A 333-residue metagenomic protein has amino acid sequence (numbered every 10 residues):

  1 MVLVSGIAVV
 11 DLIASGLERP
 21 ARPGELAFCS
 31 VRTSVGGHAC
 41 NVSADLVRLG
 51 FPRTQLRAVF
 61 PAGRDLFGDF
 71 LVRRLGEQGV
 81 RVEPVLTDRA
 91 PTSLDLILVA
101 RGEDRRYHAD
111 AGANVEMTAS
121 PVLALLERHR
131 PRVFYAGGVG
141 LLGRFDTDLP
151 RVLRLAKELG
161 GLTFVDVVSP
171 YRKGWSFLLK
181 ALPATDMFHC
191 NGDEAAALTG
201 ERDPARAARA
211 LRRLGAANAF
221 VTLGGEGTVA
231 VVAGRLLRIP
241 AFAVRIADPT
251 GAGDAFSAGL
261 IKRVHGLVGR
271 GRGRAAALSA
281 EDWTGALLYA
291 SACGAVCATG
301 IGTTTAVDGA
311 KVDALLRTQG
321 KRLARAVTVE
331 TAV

Functional and structural regions predicted by a protein language model:
M1, L162, M187, A217-N218: Proline-centered loop/turn at the N-terminus of a beta-strand
M1-P61, L66-E77, P131, I246 (+1 more regions): Glycine-rich phosphate/adenosyl-contacting loop at the front of the ribokinase-like
V2-G6, L155, R172, P204-V333: Conserved phosphate-binding/catalytic region of the ribokinase-like
I7, F60-R64, T87, V99-R101 (+2 more regions): Cofactor-binding loop segments of dinucleotide-utilizing enzymes, especially the Rossmann-like FAD- and NAD(P)+-binding
R74-A90: A glycine-rich helix N-cap at a beta->alpha junction
V85-T87, I97-G143: Conserved phosphate-binding/catalytic loop of the ribokinase/pfkB sugar-kinase fold
L94-L98, R106, G227-V231: Short beta-strand scaffold segments in enzyme catalytic cores
V133-R209, E226-G227: Conserved beta-alpha-beta core of the PfkB/ribokinase-like small-molecule kinase fold
